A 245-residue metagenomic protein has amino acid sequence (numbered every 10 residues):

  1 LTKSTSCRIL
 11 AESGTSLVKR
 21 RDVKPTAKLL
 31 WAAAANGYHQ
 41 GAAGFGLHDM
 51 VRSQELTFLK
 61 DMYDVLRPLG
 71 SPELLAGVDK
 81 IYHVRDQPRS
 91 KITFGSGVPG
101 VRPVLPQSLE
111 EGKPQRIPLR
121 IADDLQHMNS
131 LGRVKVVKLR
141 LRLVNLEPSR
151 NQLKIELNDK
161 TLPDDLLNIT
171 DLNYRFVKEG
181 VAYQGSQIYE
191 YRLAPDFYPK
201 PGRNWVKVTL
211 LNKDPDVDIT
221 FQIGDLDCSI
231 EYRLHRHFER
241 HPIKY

Functional and structural regions predicted by a protein language model:
L1-R116, I121-L131, L146-N151, I155-N158 (+3 more regions): Glycan-processing catalytic domains of CAZymes
K135-V137: Structural beta-strand segments of beta-rich domains
L139-L141: Amphipathic protein-protein interaction modules
V144-F238: Beta-strand-rich ligand-recognition modules
F238-Y245: Acidic, serine/threonine- and proline-rich intrinsically disordered appendage/tail regions
